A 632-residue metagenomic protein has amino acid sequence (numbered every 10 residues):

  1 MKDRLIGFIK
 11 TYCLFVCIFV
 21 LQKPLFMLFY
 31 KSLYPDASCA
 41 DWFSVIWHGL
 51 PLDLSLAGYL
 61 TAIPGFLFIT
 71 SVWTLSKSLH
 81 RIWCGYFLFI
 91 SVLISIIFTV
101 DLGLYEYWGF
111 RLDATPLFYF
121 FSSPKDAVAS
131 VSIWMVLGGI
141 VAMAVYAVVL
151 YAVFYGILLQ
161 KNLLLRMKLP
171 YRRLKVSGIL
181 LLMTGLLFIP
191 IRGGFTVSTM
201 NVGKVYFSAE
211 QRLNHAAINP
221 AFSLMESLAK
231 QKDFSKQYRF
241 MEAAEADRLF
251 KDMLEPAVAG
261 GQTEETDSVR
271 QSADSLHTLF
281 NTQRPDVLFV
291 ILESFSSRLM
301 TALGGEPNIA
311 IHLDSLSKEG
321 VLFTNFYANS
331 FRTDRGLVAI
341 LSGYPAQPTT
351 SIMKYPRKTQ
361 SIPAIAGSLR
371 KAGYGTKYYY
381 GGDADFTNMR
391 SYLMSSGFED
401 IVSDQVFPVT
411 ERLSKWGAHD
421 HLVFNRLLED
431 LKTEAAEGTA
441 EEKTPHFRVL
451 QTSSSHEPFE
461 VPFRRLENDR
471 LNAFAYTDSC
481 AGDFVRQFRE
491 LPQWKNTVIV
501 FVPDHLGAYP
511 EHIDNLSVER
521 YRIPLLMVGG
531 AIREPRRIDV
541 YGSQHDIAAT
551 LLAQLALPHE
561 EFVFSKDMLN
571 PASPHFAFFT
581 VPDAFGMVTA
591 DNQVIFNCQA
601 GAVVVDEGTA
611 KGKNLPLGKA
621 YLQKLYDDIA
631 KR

Functional and structural regions predicted by a protein language model:
K2-L14, S78-V92, R173-V176: Alpha-helical transmembrane segments and their helix-start/interface "positive-inside/aromatic belt" motifs in integral
C17, S177-P190: Hydrophobic membrane-insertion alpha-helices, especially the h-region of bacterial N-terminal signal peptides
Q22-L52, W83-M143, Q160-K168, R192-A221: Membrane-interfacial interhelical loops
S55-F68, V141-G156: Hydrophobic cores of alpha-helical transmembrane segments in multi-pass inner/ER membrane proteins, independent
I63-F89, K161-L163: Cytoplasmic juxtamembrane interface segments
T74, V145-I179: Cytosolic-side transmembrane helix boundary signature
Y119, S123-A129, T184-V269, D274: Membrane-interface segments at or immediately adjacent to transmembrane helices that form the boundary between
E255-R632: Solvent-exposed soluble domains appended to multi-pass membrane proteins
